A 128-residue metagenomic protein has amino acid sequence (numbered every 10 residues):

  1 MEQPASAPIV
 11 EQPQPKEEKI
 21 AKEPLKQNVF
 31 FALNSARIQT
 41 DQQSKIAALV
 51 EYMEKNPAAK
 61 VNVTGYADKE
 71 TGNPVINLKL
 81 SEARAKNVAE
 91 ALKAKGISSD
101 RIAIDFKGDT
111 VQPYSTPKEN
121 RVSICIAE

Functional and structural regions predicted by a protein language model:
M1-K60, K118, S123: Periplasmic peptidoglycan-binding/tethering modules of Gram-negative envelope proteins
Q43-S44, A48, Y66-E128: Periplasmic OmpA-like peptidoglycan-binding domain that tethers envelope proteins to the cell wall
V63: Conserved phosphate/oxyanion-binding catalytic-loop motifs
